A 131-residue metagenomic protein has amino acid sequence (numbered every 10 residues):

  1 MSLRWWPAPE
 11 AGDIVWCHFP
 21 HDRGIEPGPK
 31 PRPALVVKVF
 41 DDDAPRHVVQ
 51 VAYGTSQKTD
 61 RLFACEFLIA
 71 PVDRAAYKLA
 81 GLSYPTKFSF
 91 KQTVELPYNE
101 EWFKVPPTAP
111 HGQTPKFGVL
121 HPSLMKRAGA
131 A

Functional and structural regions predicted by a protein language model:
M1-S2, D42: Short acidic/polar alpha-helix capping motifs at helix-coil junctions
L3-A8, I25, L79: Short, surface-exposed secondary-structure edge patches
A11-G12: Loop/turn positions that initiate beta-strands
R23-A76: Compact nucleic-acid interaction/catalytic patches
P71-A131: C-terminal terminal-subdomain/extension
